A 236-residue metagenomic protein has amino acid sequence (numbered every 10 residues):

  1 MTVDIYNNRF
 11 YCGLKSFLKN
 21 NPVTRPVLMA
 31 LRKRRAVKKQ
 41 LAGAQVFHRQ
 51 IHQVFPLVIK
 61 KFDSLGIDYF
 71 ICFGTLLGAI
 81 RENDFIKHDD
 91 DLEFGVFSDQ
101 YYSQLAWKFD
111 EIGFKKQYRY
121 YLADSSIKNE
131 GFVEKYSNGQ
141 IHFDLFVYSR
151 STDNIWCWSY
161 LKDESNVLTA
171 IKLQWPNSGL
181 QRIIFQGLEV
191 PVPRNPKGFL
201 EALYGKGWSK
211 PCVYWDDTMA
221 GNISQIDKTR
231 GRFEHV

Functional and structural regions predicted by a protein language model:
T2-D4, F17, L41, P211-V213 (+1 more regions): Terminal accessory/targeting
Y6-I71: Helical scaffold of the NTase/Pol beta-like nucleotidyltransferase catalytic core
Q40-D63, D110-V190, G198-L203, Y214-V236: Conserved catalytic core of two-metal-ion nucleotidyltransferases
I59-L92: Active-site nucleotide-donor binding segment shared across nucleotidyl transfer reactions
F73, S98, S149, R194: Residues at the C-termini of beta-strands that transition into short coil/loop
N83-L105, G187: Catalytic metal-binding acidic patch
